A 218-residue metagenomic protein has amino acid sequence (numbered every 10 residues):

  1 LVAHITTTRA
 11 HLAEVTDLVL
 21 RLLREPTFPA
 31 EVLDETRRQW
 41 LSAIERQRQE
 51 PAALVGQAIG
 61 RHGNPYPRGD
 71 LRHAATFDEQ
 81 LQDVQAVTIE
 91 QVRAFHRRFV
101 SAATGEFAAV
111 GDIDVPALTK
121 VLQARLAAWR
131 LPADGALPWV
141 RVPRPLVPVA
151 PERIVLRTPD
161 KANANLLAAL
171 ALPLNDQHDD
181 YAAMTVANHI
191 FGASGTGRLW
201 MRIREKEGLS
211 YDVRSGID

Functional and structural regions predicted by a protein language model:
L1-A13, D34, R46-T104, A128-H178 (+1 more regions): Non-catalytic beta-strand/loop surface segments
T8-L12, G111-P116: Helix N-cap motif at beta-to-alpha junctions
A13-D17, L118-K120: Charge-rich, low-aromatic oligomerization/scaffolding segments with amphipathic character
R21-A30, R125-D134: A common structural junction motif
